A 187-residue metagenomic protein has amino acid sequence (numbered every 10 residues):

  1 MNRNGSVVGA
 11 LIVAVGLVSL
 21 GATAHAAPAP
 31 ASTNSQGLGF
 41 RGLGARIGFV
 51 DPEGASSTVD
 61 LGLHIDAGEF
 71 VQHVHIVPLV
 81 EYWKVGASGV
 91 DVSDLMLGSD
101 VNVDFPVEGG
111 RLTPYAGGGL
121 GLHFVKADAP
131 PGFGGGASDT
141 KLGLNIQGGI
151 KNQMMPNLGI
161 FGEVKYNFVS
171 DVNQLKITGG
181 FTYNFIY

Functional and structural regions predicted by a protein language model:
M1-L38, Y187: Cleavable N-terminal export/targeting peptides
N34-E108, N157-I160: Glycine- and aromatic-enriched membrane insertion/assembly motifs of diderm outer-membrane and organelle channel
A45-F49, L61-A67, S99-V103, G118-L122 (+3 more regions): Residues on the lipid-exposed face of transmembrane beta-strands in outer-membrane beta-barrel proteins
G48-D51, V85-G89, P130-G136, K165-N167: Extracellular loop and loop/strand-boundary signature of outer-membrane beta-barrel proteins
G54-S56, V85-V90, V125-A129, D171-L175: Outer-membrane beta-barrel proteins
L112-P130, D139-G143: Mid-chain, well-packed structural core segment of small domains
N173-Y187: Outer-membrane beta-barrel "beta-signal"
